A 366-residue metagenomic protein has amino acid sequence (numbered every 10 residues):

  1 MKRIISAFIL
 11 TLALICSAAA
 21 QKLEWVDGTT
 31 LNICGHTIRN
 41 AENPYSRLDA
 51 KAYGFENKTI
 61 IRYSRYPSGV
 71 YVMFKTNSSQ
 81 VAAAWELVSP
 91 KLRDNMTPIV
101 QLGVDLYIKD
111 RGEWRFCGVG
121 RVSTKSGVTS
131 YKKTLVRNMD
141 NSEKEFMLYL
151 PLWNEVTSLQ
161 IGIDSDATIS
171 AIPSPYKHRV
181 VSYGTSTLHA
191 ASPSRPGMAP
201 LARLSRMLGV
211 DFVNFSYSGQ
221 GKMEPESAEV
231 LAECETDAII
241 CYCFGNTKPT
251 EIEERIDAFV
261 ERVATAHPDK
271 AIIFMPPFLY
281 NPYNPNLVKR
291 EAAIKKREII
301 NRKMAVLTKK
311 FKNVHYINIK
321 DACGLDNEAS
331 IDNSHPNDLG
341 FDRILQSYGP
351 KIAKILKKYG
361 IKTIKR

Functional and structural regions predicted by a protein language model:
K2-I9: Sec-dependent signal peptide recognition, specifically the positively charged N-region followed immediately by
A7, I15-R179, K354-R366: N-terminal secretory targeting modules
K177-L201, S218: Catalytic nucleophile-elbow at a beta strand-turn-alpha helix junction centered on a G-D-S/GDSL motif, marking
L201-N214, A305-V306: Short helix-loop-beta junction
L204, G221-A258, R262-A264, P277-N284: Oxyanion-hole/transition-state-stabilizing segment in secreted/luminal serine hydrolases and related acyltransferases
H267-A271: A short helix->loop->beta-strand "cap" motif at the edges of active sites that frequently abuts
Y280-N318, R343, K362: Substrate-gating cap/lid alpha-helix
D332-R366: Histidine-centered active-site loop/cap adjacent to the catalytic His in serine esterases/O-acetyl transfer systems
